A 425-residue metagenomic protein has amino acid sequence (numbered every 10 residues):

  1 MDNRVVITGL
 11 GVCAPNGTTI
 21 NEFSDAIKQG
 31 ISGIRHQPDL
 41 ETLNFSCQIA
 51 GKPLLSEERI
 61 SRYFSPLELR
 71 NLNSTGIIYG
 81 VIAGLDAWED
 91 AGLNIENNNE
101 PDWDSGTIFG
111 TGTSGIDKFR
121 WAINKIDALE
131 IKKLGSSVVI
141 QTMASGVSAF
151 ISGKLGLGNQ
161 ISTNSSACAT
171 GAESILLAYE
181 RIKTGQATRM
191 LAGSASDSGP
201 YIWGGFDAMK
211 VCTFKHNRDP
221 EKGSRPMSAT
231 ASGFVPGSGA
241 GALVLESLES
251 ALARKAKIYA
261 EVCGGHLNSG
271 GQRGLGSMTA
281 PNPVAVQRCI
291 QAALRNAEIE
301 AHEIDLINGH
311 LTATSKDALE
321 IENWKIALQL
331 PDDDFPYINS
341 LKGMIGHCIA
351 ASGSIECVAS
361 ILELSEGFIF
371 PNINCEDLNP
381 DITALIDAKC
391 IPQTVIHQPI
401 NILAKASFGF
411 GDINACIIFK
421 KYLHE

Functional and structural regions predicted by a protein language model:
M1-L69, A91, E249-E261, V358-N372 (+1 more regions): ACP-dependent fatty acid/polyketide chain-elongation machinery
R4-T8, I31-H36, D219-A297, D305-L306 (+1 more regions): Condensing-enzyme catalytic core mediating Claisen C-C bond formation in acyl metabolism
I7, K28-S165, A195-G205, A301-A318: Conserved beta-ketoacyl condensing-enzyme motif
A14-G17, P66-L85, L134-M143, I161-L176 (+4 more regions): Active-site pocket-shaping loop/turn-to-helix segments
N21-K28, G115-K132, R181-T184, G204-H216 (+3 more regions): A glycine- and small-aliphatic-rich helix-loop capping segment at beta-alpha/alpha-beta transitions that lines
G80-L93, A144-V147, S152-L155, I161-A195 (+4 more regions): Active-site-proximal alpha-helical scaffold in enzymes
A128-G135, L176, E180, T184 (+2 more regions): Glycine-/small-residue-rich "gating" segment that lines the acyl/pantetheine channel and substrate pocket
Q186-S232, L267-A280, G309-A318, D334-A388: Acyl-CoA/ACP chain-elongation machinery
